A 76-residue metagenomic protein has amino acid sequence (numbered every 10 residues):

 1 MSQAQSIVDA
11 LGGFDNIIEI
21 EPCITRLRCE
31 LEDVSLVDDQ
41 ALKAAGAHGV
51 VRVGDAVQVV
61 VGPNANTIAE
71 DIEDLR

Functional and structural regions predicted by a protein language model:
S2-R76: Membrane-embedded alpha-helical signal segments
